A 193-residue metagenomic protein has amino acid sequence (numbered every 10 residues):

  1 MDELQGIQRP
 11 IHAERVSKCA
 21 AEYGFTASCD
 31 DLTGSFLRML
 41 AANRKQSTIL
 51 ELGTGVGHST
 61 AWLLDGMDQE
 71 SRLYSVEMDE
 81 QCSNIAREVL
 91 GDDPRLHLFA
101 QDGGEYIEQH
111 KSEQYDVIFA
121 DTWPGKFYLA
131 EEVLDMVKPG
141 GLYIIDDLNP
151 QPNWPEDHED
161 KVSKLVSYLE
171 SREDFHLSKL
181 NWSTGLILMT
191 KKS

Functional and structural regions predicted by a protein language model:
M1-V117, P124-I144, L148-S193: A short alpha-helical cap/connector motif
